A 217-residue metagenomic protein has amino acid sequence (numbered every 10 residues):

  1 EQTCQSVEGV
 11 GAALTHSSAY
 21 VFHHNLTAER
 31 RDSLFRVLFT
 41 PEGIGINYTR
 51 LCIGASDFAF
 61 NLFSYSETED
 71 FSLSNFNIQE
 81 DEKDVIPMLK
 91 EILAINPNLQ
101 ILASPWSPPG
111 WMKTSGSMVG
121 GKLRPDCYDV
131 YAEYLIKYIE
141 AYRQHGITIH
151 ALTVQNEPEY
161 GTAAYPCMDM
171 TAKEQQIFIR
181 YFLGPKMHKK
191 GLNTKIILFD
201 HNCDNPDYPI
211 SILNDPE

Functional and structural regions predicted by a protein language model:
E1-I149, Y181: N-terminal catalytic cores of secreted or lumenal carbohydrate-active enzymes
I53-G54, P105-W106, V154-E157, H201: Short, well-ordered beta-to-alpha junction loops that form the rim of enzyme active sites and present histidine/acidic
D129-A151, E157-E217: Active-site neighborhood of glycoside hydrolase catalytic domains
